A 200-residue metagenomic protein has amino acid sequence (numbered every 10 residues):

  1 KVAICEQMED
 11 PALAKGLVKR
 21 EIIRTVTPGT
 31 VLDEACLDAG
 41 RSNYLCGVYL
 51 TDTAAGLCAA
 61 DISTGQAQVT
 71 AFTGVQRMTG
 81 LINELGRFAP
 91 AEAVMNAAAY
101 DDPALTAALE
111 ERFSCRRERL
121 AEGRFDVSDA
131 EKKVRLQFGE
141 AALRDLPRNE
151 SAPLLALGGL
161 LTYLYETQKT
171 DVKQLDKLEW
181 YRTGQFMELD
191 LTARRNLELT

Functional and structural regions predicted by a protein language model:
K1-T200: Charged catalytic and DNA/RNA-contacting regions of genome-maintenance and nucleic-acid-processing enzymes
